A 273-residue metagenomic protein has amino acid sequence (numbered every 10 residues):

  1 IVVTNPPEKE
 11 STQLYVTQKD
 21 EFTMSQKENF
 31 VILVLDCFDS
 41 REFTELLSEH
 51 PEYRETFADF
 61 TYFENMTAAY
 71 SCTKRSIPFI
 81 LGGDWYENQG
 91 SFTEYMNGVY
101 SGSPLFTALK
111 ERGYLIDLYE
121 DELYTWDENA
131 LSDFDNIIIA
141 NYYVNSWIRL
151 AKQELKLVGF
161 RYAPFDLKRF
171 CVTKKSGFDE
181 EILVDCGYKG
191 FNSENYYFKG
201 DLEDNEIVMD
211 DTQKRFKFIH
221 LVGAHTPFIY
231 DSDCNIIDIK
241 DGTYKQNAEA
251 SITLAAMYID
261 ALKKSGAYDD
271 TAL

Functional and structural regions predicted by a protein language model:
I1-K9: Transmembrane and membrane-interface helices of multi-pass, inner-membrane envelope-modifying transferases
S11-F30: Short extracytoplasmic/periplasmic juxtamembrane "stem" segments immediately C-terminal to an N-terminal membrane anchor
T23-M24, I207-D210, A261-Y268: Surface-exposed acidic, glycine-flexible loop patches that form ligand/cofactor-binding and adhesion interfaces
E28, C37-N235: Active-site-proximal alpha/beta segments of enzymes that process anionic O-linked groups
V31, E52, A250-L273: Metal-dependent active-site segment of extracytoplasmic phospho-/sulfohydrolases and closely related
D231-S251: A solvent-exposed, charged loop/short amphipathic helix patch at secondary-structure junctions
